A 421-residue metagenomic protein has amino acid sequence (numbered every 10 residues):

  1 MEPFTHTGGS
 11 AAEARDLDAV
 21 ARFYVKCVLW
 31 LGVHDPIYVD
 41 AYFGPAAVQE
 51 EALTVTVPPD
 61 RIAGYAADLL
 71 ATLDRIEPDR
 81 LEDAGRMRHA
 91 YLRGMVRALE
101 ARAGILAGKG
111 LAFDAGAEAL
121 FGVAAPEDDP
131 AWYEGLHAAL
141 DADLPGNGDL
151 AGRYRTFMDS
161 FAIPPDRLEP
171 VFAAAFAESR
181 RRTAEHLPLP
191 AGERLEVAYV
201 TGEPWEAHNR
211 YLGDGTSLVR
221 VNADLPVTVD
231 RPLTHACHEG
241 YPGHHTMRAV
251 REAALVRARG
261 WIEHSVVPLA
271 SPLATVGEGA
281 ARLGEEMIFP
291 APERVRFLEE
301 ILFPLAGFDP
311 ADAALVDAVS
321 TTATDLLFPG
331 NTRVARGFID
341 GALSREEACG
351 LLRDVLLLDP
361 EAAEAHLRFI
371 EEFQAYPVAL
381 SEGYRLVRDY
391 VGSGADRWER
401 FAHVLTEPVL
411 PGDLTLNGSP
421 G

Functional and structural regions predicted by a protein language model:
M1-G421: N-terminal maturation segment of proteins
